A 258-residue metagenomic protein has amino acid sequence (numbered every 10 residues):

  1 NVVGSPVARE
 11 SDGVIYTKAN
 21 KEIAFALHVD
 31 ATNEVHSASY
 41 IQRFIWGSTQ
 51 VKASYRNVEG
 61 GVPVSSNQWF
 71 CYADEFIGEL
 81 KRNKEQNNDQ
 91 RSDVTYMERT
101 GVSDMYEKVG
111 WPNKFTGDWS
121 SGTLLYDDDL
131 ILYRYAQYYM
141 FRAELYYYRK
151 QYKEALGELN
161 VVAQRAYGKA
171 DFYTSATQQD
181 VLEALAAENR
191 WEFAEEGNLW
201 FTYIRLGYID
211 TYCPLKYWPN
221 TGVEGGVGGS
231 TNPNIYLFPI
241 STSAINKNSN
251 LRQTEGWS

Functional and structural regions predicted by a protein language model:
N1-M140, E144, Y148, I209-S258: Elongated scaffold/linker segments in the mid-to-C-terminal portions of large proteins
R190-L206: Bilobed periplasmic-binding protein-like "clamshell/Venus-flytrap" ligand-binding domains
